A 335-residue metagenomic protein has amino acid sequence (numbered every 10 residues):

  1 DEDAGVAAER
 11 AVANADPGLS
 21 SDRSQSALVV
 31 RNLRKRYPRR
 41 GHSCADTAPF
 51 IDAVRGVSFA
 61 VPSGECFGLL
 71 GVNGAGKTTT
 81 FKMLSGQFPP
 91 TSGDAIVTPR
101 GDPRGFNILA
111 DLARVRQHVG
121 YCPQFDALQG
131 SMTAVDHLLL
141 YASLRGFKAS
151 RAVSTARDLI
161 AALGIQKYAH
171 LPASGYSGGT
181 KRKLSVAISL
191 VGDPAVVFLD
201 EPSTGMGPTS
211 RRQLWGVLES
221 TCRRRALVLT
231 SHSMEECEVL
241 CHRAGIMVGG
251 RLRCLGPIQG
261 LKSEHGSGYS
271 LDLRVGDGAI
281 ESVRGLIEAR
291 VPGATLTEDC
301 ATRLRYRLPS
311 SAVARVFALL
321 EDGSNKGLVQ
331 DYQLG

Functional and structural regions predicted by a protein language model:
S85: Helix-to-loop junction immediately C-terminal to a conserved catalytic motif
L139, S143, R151-Y168: Conserved ABC ATPase "signature" region
V186, L214: Hydrophobic anchor residue at the start of the ABC signature
V191-A195, R224: A short, proline-enriched helix->beta-strand linker immediately N-terminal to the Walker B motif in ABC-type P-loop
V197-E201: Catalytic Walker B motif of ABC-type/P-loop ATPase nucleotide-binding domains
G216-S310: ABC transporter nucleotide-binding domain
